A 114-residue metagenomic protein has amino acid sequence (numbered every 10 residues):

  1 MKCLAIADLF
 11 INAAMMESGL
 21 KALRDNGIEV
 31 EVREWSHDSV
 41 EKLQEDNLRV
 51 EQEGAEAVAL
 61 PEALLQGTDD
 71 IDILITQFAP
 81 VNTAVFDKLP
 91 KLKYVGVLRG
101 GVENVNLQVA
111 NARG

Functional and structural regions predicted by a protein language model:
M1-I71: N-terminal glycine-/charge-rich "phosphate-binding" loop or analogous flexible N-terminal tail
D69-G114: Phosphate/diphosphate ligand-binding glycine-rich loop within oxidoreductases
